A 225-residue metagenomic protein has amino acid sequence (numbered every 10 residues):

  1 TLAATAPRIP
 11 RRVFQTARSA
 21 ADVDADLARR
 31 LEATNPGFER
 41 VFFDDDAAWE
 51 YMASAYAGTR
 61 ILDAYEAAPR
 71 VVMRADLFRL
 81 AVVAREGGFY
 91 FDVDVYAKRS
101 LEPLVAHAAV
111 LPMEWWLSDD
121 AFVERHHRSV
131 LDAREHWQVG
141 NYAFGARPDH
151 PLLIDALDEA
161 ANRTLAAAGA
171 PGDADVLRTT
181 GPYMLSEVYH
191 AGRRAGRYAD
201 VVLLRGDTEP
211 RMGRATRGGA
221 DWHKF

Functional and structural regions predicted by a protein language model:
T1-A75, F91-F225: Glycosyltransferase-associated regions of secretory-pathway enzymes, highlighting luminal stem/catalytic domains
D76-G88: Small-residue hinge/turn detector
